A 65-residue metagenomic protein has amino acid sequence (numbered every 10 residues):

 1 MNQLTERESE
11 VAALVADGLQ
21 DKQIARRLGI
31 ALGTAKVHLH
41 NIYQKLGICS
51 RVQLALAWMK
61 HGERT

Functional and structural regions predicted by a protein language model:
M1-E10, T65: Regulatory hinge/linker segments at domain boundaries that couple sensory/effector modules to output domains
T5-R7, Q23-A25, A57: A short, structure-level motif marking secondary-structure boundaries and short turns
E8-V11, V15, L54: Short alpha-helical "packing" element that flanks the helix-turn-helix/winged-helix DNA-binding module
V15-L19, W58: Short helix-to-turn junction characteristic of helix-turn-helix DNA-binding domains, especially the helix
G18-Q53: Recognition helix of helix-turn-helix DNA-binding domains
A57-T65: Intrinsically disordered, low-complexity basic tails/linkers immediately adjacent to helix-turn-helix/homeobox/MYB/SANT
